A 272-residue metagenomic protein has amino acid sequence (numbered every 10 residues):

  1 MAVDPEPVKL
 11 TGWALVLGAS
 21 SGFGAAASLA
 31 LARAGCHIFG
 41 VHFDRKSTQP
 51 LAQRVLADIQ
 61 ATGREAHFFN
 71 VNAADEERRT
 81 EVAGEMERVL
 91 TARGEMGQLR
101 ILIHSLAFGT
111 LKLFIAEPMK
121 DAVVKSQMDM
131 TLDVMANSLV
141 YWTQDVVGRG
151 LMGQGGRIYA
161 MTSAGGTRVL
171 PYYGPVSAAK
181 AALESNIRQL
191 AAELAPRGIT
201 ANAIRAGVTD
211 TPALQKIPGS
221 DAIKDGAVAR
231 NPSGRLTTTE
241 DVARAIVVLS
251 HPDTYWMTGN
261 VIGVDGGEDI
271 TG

Functional and structural regions predicted by a protein language model:
A2-D4, S233, A245-V247, T258-G272: Short C-terminal tail/terminal secondary-structure segment of NAD(P)H-dependent dehydrogenase/reductase domains
A2-H104, F108-D121, S126, M130 (+1 more regions): Short-chain dehydrogenase/reductase
L31, L194, L249: Aromatic pocket-lining residues of Rossmann-like dinucleotide-binding sites
L51, P175, P196, A203 (+2 more regions): A glycine/serine/threonine-rich, flexible loop-to-helix segment that serves as the NAD(P) cofactor-binding "lid"
I103, Y159, A201-I204, L214 (+1 more regions): Hydrophobic structural elements of the Rossmann-like NAD(P)H-binding subdomain that define the short-chain
A107-P196, V208-T209: Catalytic loop of short-chain dehydrogenase/reductase
T200-D210, S250, G263-D265: Conserved SDR Rossmann-fold cofactor-binding beta-strand/turn motif
N231-V242: A conserved structural motif in NAD(P)-dependent oxidoreductases
